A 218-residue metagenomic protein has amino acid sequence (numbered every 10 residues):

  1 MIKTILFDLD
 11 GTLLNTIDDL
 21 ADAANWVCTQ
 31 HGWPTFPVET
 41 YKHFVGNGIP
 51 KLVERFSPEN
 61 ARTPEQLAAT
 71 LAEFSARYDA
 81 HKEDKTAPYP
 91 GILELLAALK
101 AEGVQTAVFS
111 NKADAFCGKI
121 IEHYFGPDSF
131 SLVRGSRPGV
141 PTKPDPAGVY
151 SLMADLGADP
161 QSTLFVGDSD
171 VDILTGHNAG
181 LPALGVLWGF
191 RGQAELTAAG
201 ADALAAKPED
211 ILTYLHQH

Functional and structural regions predicted by a protein language model:
M1-H43: Active-site neighborhood of HAD-like aspartate-dependent phosphohydrolases
M1-K3, K100, D114, G118-H218: Asp-based, Mg2+/Mn2+-dependent phosphohydrolase catalytic module
L6, L13, P88, T106-F109 (+3 more regions): Conserved SAM-binding loop
A24-C28, V45, I49, V53 (+2 more regions): Hydrophobic alpha-helical core bundles mediating ligand binding, dimerization, or RNAP-core interactions
C28-N60, P90: Alpha-helical substrate-recognition element adjacent to the catalytic core
Q30-P34, E59-T63, A101-E102, F125-S129 (+1 more regions): Short helix-capping segments at alpha-helix termini
H31, R55-E94: Metal-dependent phosphoesterase signature
A80-V108, D114-G118, P146: Short, acidic loop-to-helix structural element flanking the phosphoryl-transfer center in phosphate-processing enzymes
